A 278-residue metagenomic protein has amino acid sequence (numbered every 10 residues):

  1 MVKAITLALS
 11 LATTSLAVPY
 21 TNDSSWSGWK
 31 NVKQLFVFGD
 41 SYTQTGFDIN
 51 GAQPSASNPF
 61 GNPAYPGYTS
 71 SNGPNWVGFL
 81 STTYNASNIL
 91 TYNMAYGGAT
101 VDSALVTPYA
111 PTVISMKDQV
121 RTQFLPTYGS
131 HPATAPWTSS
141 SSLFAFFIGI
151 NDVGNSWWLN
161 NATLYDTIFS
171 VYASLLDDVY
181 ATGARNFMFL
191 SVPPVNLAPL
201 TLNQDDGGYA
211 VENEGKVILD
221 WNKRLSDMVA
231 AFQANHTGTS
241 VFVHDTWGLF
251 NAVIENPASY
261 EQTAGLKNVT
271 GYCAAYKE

Functional and structural regions predicted by a protein language model:
K3-T6, S10-E278: Conserved active-site regions of diverse hydrolases
